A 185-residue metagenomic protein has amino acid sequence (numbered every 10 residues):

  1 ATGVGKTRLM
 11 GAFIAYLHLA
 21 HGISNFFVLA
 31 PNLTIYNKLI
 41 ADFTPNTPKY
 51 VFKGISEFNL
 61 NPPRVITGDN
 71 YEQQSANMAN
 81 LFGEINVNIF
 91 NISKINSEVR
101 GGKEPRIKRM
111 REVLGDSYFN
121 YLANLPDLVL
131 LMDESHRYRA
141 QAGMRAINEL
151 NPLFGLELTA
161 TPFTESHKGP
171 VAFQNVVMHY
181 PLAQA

Functional and structural regions predicted by a protein language model:
A1, E84-V87, D127: Extracellular structured ligand-interaction cores
A1-F13: Walker A/P-loop
M10-A15, L19, L33, A41 (+1 more regions): Signature of the SF2 helicase/ATPase Hel1-core->accessory helical subdomain module
G22-N59, S93-K94: Conserved Walker A/P-loop ATP-binding site and its immediately adjacent core in helicase/helicase-like ATPase domains
F27-L29, V87-N91, V129-L131: Structural motif
Y50-R111: Inter-Walker segment of RecA-like/P-loop motor cores
